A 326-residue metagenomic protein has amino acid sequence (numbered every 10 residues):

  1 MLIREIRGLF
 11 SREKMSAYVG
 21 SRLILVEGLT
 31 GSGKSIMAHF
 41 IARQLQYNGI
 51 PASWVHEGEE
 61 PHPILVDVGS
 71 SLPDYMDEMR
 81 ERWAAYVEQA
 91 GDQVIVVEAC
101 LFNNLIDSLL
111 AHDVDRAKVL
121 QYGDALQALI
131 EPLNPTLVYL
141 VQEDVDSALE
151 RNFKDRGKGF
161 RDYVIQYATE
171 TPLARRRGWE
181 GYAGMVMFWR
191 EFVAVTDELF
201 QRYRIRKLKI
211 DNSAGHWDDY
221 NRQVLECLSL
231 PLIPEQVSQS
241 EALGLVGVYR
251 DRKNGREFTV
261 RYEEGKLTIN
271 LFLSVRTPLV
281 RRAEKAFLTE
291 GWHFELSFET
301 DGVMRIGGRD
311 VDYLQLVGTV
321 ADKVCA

Functional and structural regions predicted by a protein language model:
M1-R7: Short, low-complexity, charge-dense intrinsically disordered segments
V26: Hydrophobic anchor at the beta1->P-loop junction of P-loop NTPases
L29: P-loop (Walker A) phosphate-binding loop of NTP-binding proteins
K34: Conserved lysine of the Walker
H39-A85: Conserved substrate/cofactor phosphate-moiety recognition/catalytic segment in nucleotide-dependent phosphotransferases
C100-V164: ATP-dependent NMP and nucleoside kinases share a basic, alpha-helical "lid"
Y167-E235: NTP-dependent small-molecule kinase module
L232-A326: Peripheral terminal and inter-domain segments
